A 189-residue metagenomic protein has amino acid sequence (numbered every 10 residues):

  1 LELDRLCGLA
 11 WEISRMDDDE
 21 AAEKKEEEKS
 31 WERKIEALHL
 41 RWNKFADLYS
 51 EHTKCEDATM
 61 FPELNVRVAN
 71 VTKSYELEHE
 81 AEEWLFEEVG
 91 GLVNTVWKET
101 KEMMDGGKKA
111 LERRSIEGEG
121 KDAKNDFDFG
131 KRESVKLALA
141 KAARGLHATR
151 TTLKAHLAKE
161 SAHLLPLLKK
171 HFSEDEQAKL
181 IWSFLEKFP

Functional and structural regions predicted by a protein language model:
L1-P189: Small-residue-biased structural context
